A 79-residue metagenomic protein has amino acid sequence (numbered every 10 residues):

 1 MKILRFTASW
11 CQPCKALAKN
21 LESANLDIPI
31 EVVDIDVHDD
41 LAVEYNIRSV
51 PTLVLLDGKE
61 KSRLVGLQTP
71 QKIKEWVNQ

Functional and structural regions predicted by a protein language model:
M1-A24: Local sequence-structure signature of Cys/Sec-based thiol-disulfide redox active-site neighborhoods
M1-K2, A24-I30, G58-K59, Q79: Short glycine/proline-enriched coil/turn segments at helix->beta-strand junctions
F6, D27-D40: Thiol-based oxidoreductase modules, predominantly thioredoxin-like and allied folds used for disulfide exchange
Q12-P13, A18, D39, L67-P70: Mobile acidic interaction elements
V43-Y45, W76: Short amphipathic alpha-helix with an adjacent loop that forms part of the alpha/beta core around
Y45-V54: Structural micro-motif
L56-Q79: Non-catalytic, surface beta->alpha helical segment in thiol-disulfide oxidoreductase systems
